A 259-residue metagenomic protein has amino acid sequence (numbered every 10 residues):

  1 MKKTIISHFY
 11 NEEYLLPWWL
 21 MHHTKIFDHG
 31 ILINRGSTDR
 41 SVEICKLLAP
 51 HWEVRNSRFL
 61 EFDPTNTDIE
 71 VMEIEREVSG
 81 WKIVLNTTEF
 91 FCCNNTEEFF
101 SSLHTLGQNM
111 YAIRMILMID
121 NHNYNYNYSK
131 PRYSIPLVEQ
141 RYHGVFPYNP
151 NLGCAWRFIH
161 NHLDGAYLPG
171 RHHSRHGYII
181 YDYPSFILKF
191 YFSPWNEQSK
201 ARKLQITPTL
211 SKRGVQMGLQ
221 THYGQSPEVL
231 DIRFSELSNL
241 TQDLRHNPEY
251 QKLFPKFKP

Functional and structural regions predicted by a protein language model:
K2-M21, G36: Active-site beta-to-alpha loop of glycosyltransferases that engages the nucleotide-sugar donor
T4-I6, G30-I31, E53: A structural signal for isolated positions on well-ordered beta-strands in alpha/beta enzyme cores
W18, R40-L85: Active-site-proximal specificity loops/subdomain of glycosyltransferases
T24: Gly/Ala-rich phosphate-binding loop of Rossmann-like dinucleotide-binding domains, activating on the conserved
D28, G80, T88, N109: Conserved acidic residues
D28-G36, S57: Short beta-strand/loop segment that forms part of the nucleotide-sugar
R35, L85-T87: Active-site acidic Asp-centered loop
P64-E73, C92-P259: Catalytic-site signature of metal-activated, phosphate-bearing donor transferases, centered on the GT-A/GT-A-like
